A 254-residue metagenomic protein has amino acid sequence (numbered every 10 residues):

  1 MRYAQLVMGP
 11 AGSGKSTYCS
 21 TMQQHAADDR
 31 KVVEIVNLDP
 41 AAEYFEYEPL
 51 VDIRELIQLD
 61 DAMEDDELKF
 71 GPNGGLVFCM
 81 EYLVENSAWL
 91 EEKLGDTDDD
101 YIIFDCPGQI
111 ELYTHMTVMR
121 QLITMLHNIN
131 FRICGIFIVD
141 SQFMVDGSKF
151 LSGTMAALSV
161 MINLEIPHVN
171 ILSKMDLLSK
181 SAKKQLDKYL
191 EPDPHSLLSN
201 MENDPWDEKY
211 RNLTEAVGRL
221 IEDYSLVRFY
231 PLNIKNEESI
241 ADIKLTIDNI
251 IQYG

Functional and structural regions predicted by a protein language model:
R2-S13, T17-Q121, H127-C134: Nucleotide-state-sensitive switch-loop elements of NTP-binding domains
V7-M8, N37, I103-C106, I136-Q142 (+2 more regions): Conserved beta-strand segments of the P-loop GTPase G domain that flank and frequently precede/overlap
G14, L178, K235-I251: Conserved GTPase G-domain signal focused on the G5
A42, I57-D60, Q142, M175 (+1 more regions): Residue-level detector of flexible, active-site-proximal loop/helix-junction positions within diverse enzyme catalytic
D98, V217-I221, S225-E237: Conserved AAA+ ATPase small/helical "lid" subdomain
E111-E222: Conserved catalytic-core segment of NTP-binding enzymes
